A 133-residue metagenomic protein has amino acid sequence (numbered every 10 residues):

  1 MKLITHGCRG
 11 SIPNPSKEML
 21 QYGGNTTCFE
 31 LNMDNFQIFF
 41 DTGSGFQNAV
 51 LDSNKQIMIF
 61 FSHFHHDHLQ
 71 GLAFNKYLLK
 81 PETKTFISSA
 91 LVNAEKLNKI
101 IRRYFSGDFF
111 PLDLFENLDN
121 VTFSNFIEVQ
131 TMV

Functional and structural regions predicted by a protein language model:
M1-V133: Binuclear metal-dependent hydrolase catalytic cores
